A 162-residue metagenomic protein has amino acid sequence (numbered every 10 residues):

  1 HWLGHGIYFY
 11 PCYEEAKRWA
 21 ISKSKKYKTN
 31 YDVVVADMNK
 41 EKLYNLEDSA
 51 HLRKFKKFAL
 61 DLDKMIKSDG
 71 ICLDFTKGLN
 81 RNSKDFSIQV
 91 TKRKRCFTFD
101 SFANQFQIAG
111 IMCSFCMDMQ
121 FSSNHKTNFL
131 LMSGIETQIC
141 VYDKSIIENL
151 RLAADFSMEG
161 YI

Functional and structural regions predicted by a protein language model:
H1-K23: Extended catalytic/binding region for NAD+/ADP-ribose chemistry, centered on the ART fold
K23-V34: Cytochrome P450 catalytic domain signature, combining two hallmark sequence patches
D32-I162: Active-site and NAD+-binding cores of ADP-ribose-processing enzymes
